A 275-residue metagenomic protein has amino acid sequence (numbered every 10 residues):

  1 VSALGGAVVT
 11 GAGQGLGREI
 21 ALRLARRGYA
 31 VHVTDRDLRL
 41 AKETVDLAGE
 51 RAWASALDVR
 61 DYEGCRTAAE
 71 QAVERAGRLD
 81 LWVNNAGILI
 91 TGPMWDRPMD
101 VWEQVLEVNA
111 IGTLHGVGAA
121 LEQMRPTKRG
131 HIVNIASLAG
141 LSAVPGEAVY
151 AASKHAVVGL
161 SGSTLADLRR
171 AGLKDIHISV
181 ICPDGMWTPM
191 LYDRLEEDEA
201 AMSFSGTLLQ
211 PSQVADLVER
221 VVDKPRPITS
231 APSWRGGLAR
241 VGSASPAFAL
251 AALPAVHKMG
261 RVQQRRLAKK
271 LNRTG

Functional and structural regions predicted by a protein language model:
G13-Q14: Conserved glycine-rich cofactor-binding loop
R27-K42: Conserved glycine-rich Rossmann-like NAD(P)H-binding loop of the short-chain dehydrogenase/reductase
L38, L57-T67, M99: The beta1-alpha1 cofactor-binding region of Rossmann-like NAD(H)/NADP(H)-dependent oxidoreductases
P93-M94, P98-E103: Substrate-binding pocket helix/loop in short-chain dehydrogenase/reductase
V117, S153: Active-site helix of classical SDR
S137: Residue(s) in the substrate-gating loop at a strand-loop-helix junction that position the organic substrate next
R169-R235: SDR active-site lid
